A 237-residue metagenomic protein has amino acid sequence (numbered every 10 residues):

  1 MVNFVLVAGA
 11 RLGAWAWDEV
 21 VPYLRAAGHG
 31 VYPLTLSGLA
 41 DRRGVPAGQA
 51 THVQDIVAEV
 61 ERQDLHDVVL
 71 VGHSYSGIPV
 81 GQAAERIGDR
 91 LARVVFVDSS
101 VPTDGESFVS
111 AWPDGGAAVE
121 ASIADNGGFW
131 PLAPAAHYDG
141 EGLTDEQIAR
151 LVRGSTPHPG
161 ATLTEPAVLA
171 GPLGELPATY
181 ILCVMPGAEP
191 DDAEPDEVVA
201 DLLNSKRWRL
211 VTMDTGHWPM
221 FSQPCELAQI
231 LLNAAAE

Functional and structural regions predicted by a protein language model:
V2-D41: Conserved HGGG/HGGXW glycine-rich cap/lid loop of the alpha/beta-hydrolase fold
L36-V68, E85, S110-A117: Active-site loop/oxyanion-hole signature of alpha/beta-hydrolase fold enzymes
V71-S76, V80: Gly/Ala-rich beta-loop-alpha elbow adjacent to hydrolase catalytic centers
E85, D89-L91, V95-L132, T162 (+1 more regions): Flexible "cap/lid" loop of the alpha/beta hydrolase fold
R153-P172: Active-site nucleophile elbow and catalytic-triad environment of alpha/beta-hydrolase enzymes
P186-D214, W218, N233-A234: Conserved loop-alpha-helix segment in the C-terminal half of the alpha/beta-hydrolase fold that carries the catalytic
F221-A234: Post-His helix in hydrolase/transferase enzymes
